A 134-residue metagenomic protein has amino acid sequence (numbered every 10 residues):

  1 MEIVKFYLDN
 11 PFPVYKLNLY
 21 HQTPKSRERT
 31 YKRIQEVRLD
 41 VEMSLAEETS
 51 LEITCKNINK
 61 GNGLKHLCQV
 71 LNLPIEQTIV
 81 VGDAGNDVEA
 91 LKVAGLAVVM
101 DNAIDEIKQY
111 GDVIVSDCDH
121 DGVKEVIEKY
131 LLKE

Functional and structural regions predicted by a protein language model:
M1-V81, G85, A90: Conserved acidic, metal-coordinating active-site core of Asp-based, Mg2+-dependent phosphoryl-transfer enzymes
E52-E134: Mg2+-dependent phosphoryl-transfer enzymes with acidic/Ser/Thr/Gly-rich catalytic loops
